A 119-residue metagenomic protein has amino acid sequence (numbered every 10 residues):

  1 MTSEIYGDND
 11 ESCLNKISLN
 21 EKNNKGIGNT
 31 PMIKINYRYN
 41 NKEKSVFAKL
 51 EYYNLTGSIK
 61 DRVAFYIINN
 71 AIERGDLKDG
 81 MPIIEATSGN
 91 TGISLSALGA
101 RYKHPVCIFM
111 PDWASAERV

Functional and structural regions predicted by a protein language model:
M1-V119: PLP-dependent amino-acid enzyme catalytic core
